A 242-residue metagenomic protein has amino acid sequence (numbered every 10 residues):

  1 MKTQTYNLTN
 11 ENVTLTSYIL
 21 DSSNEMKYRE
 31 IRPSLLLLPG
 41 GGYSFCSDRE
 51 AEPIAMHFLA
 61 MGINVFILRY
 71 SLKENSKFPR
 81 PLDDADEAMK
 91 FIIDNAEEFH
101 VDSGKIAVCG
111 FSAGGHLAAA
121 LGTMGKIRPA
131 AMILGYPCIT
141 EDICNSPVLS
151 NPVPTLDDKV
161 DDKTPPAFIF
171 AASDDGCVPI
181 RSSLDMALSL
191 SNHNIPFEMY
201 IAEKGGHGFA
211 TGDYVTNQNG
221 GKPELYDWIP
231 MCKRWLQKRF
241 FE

Functional and structural regions predicted by a protein language model:
M1-E30, D142-I143: N-terminal cap/lid segment of alpha/beta-hydrolase-fold proteins
I31-G40: Short beta-strand element of the alpha/beta-hydrolase
S47-D48, L68-S103, K222-E224: Catalytic nucleophile-loop/oxyanion-hole region of alpha/beta-hydrolase and closely related hydrolase-like folds
D48-F66: Short amphipathic alpha-helix adjacent to the substrate-entry channel of hydrolases
E87-L156, D162: Primarily recognizes the serine-hydrolase "nucleophile elbow" in alpha/beta-hydrolase and SGNH/GDSL folds
K163, F168-A171, D175: Short beta-strand/loop motif that positions the catalytic acidic residue of the alpha/beta-hydrolase fold
G176-D185: Conserved alpha/beta-hydrolase "acid-adjacent" motif
I195-E242: C-terminal catalytic histidine-bearing segment of alpha/beta-hydrolase fold enzymes
